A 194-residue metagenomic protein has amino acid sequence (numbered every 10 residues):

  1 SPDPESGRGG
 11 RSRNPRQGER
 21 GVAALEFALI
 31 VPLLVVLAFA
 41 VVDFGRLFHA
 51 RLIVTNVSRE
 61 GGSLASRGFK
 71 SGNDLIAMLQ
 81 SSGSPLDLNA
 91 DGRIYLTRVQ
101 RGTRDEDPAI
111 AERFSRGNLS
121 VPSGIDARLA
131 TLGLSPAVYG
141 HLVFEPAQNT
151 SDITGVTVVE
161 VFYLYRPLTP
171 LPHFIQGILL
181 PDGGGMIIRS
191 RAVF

Functional and structural regions predicted by a protein language model:
P2-S84, G92-T97: Alpha-helical assembly-interface signal, strongest on the long, hydrophobic N-terminal helix that forms
R59, S63-F194: Short, conserved structural patches
